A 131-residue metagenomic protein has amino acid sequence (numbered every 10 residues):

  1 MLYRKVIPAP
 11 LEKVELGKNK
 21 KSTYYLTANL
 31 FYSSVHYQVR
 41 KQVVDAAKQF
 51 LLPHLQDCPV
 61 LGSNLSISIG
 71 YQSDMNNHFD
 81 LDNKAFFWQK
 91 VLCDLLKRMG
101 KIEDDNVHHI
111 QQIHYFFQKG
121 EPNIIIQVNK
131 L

Functional and structural regions predicted by a protein language model:
M1-L131: Catalytic phosphate/metal-binding cores of nucleic-acid and nucleotide-processing enzymes, i.e., regions that mediate
